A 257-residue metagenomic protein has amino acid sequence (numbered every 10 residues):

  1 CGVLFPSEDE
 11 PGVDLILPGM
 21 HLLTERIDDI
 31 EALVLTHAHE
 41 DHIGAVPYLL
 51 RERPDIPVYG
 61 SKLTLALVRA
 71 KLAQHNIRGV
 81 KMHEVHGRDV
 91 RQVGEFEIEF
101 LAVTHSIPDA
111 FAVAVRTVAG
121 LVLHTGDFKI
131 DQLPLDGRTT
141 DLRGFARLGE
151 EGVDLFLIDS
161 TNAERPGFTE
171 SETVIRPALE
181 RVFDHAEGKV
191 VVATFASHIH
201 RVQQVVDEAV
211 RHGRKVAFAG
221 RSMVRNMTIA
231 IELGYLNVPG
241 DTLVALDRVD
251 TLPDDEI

Functional and structural regions predicted by a protein language model:
G2-V34, H39-D254: His/Asp/Glu-rich metal-coordinating catalytic cores of metallo-dependent phosphodiesterases/hydrolases acting on
